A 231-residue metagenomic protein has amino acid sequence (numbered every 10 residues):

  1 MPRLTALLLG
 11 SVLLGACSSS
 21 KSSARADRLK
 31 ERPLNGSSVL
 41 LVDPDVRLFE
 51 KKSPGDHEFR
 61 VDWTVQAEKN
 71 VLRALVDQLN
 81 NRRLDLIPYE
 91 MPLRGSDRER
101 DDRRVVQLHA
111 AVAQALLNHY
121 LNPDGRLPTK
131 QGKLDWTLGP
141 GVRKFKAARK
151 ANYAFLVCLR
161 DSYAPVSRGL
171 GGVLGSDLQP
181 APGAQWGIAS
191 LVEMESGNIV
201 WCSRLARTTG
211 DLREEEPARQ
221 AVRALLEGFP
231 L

Functional and structural regions predicted by a protein language model:
M1-G15: Sec-dependent bacterial lipoprotein signal peptides
R3, D27, H57, V61 (+1 more regions): Residues at structural and domain junctions
R3-L4, L29, R98, P182: Homeobox/homeodomain signature
G10-L13, R126-T129, S162-Y163, L178: N-terminal start-of-chain detector that recognizes signal peptides and the immediate post-cleavage beginning
C17-K51, N70-V71, K133-Y153, C158-L231: C-terminal/domain-edge helix-coil "capping" segments
P54-R160, C202-R204: N-terminal segment of the mature soluble domain
